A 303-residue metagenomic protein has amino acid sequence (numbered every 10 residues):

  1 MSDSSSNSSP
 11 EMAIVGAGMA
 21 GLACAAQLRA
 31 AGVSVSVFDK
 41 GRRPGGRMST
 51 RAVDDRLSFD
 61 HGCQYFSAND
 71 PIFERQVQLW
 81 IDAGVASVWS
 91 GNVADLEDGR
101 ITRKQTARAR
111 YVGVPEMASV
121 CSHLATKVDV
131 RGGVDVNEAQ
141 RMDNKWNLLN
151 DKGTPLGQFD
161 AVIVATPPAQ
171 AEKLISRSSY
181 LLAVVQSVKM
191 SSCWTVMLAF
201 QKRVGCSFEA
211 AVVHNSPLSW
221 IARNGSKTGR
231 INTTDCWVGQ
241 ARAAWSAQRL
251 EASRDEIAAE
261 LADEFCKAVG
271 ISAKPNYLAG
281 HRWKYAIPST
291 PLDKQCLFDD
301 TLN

Functional and structural regions predicted by a protein language model:
N7-A20: Beta1/beta-strand and adjacent pyrophosphate-binding region of the FAD-binding site in flavoprotein oxidoreductases
Q27, T50-A94: N-terminal FAD cofactor-binding segment of flavoenzymes
Q27-D54: Glycine-rich FAD pyrophosphate-binding loop
G45, D54-D55, F59, P155-A211 (+1 more regions): Central helical "cap/lid" subdomain
Y65-P71, I101-H123, E251-E260: Short beta-strand to alpha-helix junction loop
G132-N147: A conserved short coil-to-beta-strand element within the FAD-binding core of flavoproteins
M197-L250, E256-V269: Active-site substrate-recognition segment that forms the wall of the catalytic cavity or substrate channel
A259, C266-L302: Flavin (FAD/FMN) cofactor-binding core of flavoprotein oxidoreductases
